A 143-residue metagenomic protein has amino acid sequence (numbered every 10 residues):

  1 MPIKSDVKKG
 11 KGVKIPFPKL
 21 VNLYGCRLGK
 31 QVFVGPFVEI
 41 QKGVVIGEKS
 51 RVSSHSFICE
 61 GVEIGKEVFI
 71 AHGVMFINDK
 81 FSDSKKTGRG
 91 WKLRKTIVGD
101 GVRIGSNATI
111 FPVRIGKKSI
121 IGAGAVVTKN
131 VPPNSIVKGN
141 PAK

Functional and structural regions predicted by a protein language model:
P2-D6, P16-L28, F33-I115, N140-A142: Flexible, glycine/small-residue-enriched loop-and-beta-strand segment within the central core of proteins
K117-I120, A125-K129, P133-N134: Internal alpha/beta core interface subdomains
P133-K143: Conserved beta-strand-loop-alpha-helix hinge in the C-terminal portion of ABC ATPase nucleotide-binding domains
